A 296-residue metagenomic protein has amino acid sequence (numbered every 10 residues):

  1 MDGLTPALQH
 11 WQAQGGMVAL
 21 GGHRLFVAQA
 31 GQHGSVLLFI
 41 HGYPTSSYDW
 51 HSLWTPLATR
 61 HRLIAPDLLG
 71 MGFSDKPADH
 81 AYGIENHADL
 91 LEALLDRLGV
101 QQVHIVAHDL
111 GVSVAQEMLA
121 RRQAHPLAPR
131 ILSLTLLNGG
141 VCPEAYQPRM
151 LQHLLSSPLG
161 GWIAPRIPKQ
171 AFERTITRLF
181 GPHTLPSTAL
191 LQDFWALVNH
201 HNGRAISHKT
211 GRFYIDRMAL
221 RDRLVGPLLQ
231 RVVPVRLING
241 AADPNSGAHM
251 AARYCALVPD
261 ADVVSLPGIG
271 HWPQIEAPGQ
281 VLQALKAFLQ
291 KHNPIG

Functional and structural regions predicted by a protein language model:
M1-L37, A58-H61, D96, V100-Q102 (+2 more regions): Alpha/beta-hydrolase fold catalytic core
V18, A65-A107, A120, L127 (+1 more regions): Active-site loop/oxyanion-hole signature of alpha/beta-hydrolase fold enzymes
Q29-F73: Conserved HGGG/HGGXW glycine-rich cap/lid loop of the alpha/beta-hydrolase fold
D49-H51, S74-H80, Y146-Q147, A248-H249: Conserved catalytic-core motifs of eukaryotic protein kinase domains, centered on the activation segment
Q101-Y146: Conserved hydrolase catalytic core segment
P143-A196, A205-K209: Helix-rich cap/lid subdomain of alpha/beta-hydrolase
G203-A256, S265: Conserved serine/cysteine hydrolase catalytic core
I269-P278, L282: Catalytic histidine-centered segment of alpha/beta-hydrolase-like enzymes
